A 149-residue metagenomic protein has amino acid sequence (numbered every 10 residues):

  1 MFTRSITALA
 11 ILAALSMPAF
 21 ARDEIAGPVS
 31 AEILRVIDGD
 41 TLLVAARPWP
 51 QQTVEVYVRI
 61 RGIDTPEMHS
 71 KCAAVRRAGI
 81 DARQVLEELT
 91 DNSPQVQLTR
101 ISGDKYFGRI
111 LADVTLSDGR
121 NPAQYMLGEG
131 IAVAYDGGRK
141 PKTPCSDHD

Functional and structural regions predicted by a protein language model:
F2-R4, I11, M17-D149: Small beta-barrel nucleic-acid-binding modules, primarily SNase/OB-fold domains and secondarily Tudor-like barrels
